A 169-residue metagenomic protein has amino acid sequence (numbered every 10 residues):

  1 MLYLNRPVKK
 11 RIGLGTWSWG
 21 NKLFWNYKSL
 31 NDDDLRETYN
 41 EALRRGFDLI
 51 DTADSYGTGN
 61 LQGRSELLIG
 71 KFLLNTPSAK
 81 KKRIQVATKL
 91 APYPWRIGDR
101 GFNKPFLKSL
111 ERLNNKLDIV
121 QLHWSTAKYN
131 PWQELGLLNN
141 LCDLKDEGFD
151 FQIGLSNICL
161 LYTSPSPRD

Functional and structural regions predicted by a protein language model:
M1-I84, D146: N-terminal binding-site loop/beta-alpha segment at the start of enzyme catalytic domains that lines or forms
R11-G13, L49, R83-A87, K116-Q121 (+1 more regions): Structural preference for beta-strand elements that scaffold enzyme active sites
W17-W19, S55, K89-Y93, L122-S125 (+1 more regions): Active-site beta-loop-alpha junctions enriched in small/polar residues
L30-E41, G98-E111, L161: Short, acidic/polar
D32, S65-L67, G101-K104, Q133-N139: Charged helix-capping and loop-helix junction motifs
A53-S65, Y93-D99, A127-W132: Acidic-and-aromatic substrate-binding clefts and catalytic sites of carbohydrate-active enzymes
G101-Q121, D143-E147: CE4/NodB-like, metal-dependent polysaccharide N-deacetylase domain that modifies extracellular/periplasmic N-acetylated
Y162-D169: Conserved small/polar residues in nucleotide/adenosyl-binding loops
